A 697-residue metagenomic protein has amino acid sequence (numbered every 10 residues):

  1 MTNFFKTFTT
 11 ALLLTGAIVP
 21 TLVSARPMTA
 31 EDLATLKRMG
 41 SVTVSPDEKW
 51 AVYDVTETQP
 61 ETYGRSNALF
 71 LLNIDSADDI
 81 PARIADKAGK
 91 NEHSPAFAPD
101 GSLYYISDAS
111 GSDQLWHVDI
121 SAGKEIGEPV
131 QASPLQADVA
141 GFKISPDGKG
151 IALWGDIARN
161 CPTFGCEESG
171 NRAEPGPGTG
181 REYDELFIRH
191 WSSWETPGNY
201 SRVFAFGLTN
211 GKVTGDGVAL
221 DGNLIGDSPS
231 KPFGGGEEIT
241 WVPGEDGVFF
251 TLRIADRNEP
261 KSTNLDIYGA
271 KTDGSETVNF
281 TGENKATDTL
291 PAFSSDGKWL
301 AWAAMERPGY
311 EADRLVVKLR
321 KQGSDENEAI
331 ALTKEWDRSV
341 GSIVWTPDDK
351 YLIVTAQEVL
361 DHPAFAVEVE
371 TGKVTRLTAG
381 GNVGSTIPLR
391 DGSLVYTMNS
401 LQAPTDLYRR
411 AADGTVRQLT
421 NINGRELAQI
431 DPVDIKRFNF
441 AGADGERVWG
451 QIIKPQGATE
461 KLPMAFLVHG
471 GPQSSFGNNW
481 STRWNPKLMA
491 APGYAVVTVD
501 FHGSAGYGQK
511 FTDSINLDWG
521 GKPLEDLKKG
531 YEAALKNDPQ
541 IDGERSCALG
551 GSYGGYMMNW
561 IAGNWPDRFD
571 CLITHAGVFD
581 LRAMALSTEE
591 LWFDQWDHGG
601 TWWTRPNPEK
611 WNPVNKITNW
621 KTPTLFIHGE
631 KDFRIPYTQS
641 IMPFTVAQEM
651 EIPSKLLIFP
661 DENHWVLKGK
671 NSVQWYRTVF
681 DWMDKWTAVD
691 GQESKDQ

Functional and structural regions predicted by a protein language model:
T43, A152-W154, R181-E185, R189-L208 (+8 more regions): Non-catalytic accessory segments flanking enzyme active sites
P46-D47, A98-D100, P146-D147, P243-G244 (+3 more regions): Residue-level detector of Asp-centered blade-edge/turn motifs that repeat once per structural unit in beta-propeller
E48-A51, L103-Y104, I151, V248 (+3 more regions): Hydrophobic beta-strand positions that form the internal "hydrophobic ladder" of WD40/Gbeta-like beta-propeller blades
V55-A68, A85-H93, I106-W116, P134-A140 (+11 more regions): A flexible loop/linker signature enriched in serine peptidases of the S9 family
I74-A77, D119-K124, L208-G211, K271-S275 (+3 more regions): Short loop/turn segments that connect beta-strands within beta-propeller blades
I422-E544, G551-S552, M584-L586, E590: Cap/lid segment of the alpha/beta-hydrolase catalytic domain
T498-Q697: Active-site-proximal cap/loop segments of hydrolase catalytic domains
